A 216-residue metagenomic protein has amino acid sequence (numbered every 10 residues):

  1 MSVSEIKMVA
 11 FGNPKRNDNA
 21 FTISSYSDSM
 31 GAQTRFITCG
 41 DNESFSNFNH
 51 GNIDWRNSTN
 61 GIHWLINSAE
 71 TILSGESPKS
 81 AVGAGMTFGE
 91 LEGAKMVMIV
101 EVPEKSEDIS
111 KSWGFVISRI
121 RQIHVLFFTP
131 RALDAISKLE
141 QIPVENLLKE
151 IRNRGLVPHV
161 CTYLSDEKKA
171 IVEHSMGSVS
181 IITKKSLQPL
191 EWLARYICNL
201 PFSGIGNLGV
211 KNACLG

Functional and structural regions predicted by a protein language model:
M1-G216: Ribokinase/PfkB-type carbohydrate-kinase core domain
